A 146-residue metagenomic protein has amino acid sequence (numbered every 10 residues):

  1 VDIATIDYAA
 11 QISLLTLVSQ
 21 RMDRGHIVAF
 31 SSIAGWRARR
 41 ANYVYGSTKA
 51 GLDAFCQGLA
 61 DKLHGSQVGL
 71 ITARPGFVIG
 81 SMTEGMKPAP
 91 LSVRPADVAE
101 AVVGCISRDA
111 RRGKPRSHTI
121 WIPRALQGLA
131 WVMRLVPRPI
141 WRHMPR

Functional and structural regions predicted by a protein language model:
D2-A4: A hydrophobic alpha-helix adjacent to the NAD(P)-binding/active-site core of NAD(P)-dependent oxidoreductases, strongly
L15, T48: Active-site helix of classical SDR
R21, R37, G58-G69: Active-site-adjacent segment of SDR/Rossmann-fold oxidoreductases
S32: Residue(s) in the substrate-gating loop at a strand-loop-helix junction that position the organic substrate next
R39-Y43: Active-site loop immediately N-terminal to the catalytic Tyr-X3-Lys motif of short-chain dehydrogenase/reductase
L70, P75-G85: Short, flexible catalytic-loop segment of classical short-chain dehydrogenase/reductase
T72, K87-R134, R138: C-terminal helical subdomain
